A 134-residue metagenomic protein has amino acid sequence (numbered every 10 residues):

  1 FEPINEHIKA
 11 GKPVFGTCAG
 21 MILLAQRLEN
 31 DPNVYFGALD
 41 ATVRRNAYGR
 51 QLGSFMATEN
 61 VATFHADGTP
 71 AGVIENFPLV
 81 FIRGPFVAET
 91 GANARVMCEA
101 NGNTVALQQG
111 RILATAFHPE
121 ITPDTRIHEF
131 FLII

Functional and structural regions predicted by a protein language model:
F1-A62: Cysteine-nucleophile active-site neighborhood
R45-I134: Amide-donor transfer/coupling interface in amidating biosynthetic enzymes
